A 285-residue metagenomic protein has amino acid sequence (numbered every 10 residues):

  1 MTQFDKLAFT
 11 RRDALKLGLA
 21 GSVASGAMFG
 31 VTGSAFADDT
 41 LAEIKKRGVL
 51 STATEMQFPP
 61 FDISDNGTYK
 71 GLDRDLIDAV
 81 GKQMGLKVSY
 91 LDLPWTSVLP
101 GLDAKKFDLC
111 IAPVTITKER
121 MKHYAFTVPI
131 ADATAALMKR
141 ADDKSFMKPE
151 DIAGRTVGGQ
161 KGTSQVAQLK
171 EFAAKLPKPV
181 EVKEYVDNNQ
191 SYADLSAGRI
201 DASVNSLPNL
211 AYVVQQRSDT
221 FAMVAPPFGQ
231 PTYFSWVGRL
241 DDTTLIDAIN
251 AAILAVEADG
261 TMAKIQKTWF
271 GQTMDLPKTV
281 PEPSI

Functional and structural regions predicted by a protein language model:
M1-D13, L17-V31, A35: N-terminal secretory signal peptides
D38, D75-Q83, D143, E150 (+4 more regions): Extended ligand-binding regions for polar small-molecule ligands
T40-P113, D259: Extracytoplasmic small-molecule ligand-binding "clamshell" domains of the periplasmic binding protein/Venus flytrap
M56, A131-K139, A211-N250, Q272-I285: Periplasmic-binding protein-like
I63-S64, I77-M84, Q165-E184, V214-S218: Ligand-binding cleft/hinge of the Venus flytrap
K82, K87-D151: Acidic, polar ligand-binding/catalytic clefts
T96-S97, V114-K122, Q168-A173, S196 (+1 more regions): A ligand-binding cleft/hinge motif common to bilobed small-molecule-binding domains
S164-V182, A222-V224, I253-I285: Ligand-binding clefts/hinges and TM-proximal coupling segments of bilobed small-molecule sensing domains
